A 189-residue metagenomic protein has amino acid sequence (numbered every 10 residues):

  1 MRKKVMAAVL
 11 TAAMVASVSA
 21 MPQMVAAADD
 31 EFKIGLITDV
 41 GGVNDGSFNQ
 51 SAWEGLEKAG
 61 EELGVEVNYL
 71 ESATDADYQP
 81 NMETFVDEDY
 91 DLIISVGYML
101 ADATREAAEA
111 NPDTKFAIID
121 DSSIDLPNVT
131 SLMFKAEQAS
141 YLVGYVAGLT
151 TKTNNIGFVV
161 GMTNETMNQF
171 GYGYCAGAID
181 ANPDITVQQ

Functional and structural regions predicted by a protein language model:
M1-F32: Short, low-complexity disordered leader/linker segments with a strong preference for bacterial N-terminal type II
A27-Q189: A residue-level marker of the well-folded mature domains of exported/periplasmic proteins
